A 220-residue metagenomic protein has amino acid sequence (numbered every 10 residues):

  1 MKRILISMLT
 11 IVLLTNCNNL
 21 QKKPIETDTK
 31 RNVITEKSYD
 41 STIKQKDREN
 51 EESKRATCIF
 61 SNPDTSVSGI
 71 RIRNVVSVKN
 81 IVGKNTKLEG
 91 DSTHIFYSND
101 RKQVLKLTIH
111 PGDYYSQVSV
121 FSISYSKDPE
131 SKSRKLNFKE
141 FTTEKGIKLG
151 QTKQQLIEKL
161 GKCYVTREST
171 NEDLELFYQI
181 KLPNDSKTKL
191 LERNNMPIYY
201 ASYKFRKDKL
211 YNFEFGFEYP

Functional and structural regions predicted by a protein language model:
K2-M8: Sec-dependent signal peptide recognition, specifically the positively charged N-region followed immediately by
I11-V12: Repetitive helical segments and hydrophobic/amphipathic motifs
T15-N16: C-terminal motif of bacterial Sec signal peptides marking the signal peptidase cleavage site
N19: Short, conserved catalytic or interaction motifs in soluble domains
K22-I59: N-terminal, intrinsically disordered, polar/charged segments of Gram-positive cell-envelope systems that serve as
N32-D47, R71-S122, K148-K207, F215-P220: A cross-family detector of function-defining hotspots
D64-G69, K139-I147: Second-shell loop/turn segments in exported
S119-K135: A structural motif
